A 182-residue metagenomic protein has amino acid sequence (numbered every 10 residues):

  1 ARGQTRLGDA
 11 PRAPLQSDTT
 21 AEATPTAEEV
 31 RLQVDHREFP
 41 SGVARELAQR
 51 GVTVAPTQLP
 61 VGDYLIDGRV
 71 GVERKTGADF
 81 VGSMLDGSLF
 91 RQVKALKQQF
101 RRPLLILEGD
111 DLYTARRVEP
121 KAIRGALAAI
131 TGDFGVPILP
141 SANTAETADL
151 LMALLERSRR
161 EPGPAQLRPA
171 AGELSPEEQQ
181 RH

Functional and structural regions predicted by a protein language model:
R2-T19, H36, T53-R69, E73-H182: Extended, alpha-helix-rich binding/interface surfaces that flank or overlap catalytic cores and mediate recognition
T19-G51: Short, charged N-terminal beta->alpha structural module
